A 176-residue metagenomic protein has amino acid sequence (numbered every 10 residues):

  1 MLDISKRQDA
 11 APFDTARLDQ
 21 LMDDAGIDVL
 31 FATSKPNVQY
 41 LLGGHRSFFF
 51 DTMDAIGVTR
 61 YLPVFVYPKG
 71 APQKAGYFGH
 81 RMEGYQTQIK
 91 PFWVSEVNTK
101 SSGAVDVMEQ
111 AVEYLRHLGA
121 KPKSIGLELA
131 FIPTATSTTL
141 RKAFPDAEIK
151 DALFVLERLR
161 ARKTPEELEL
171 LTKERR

Functional and structural regions predicted by a protein language model:
M1-V105, E109-E113: N-terminal accessory/capping or targeting/presequence segment of soluble
T99-R176: Flexible, acidic/His-enriched mid-domain "rim/lid" segments that flank
